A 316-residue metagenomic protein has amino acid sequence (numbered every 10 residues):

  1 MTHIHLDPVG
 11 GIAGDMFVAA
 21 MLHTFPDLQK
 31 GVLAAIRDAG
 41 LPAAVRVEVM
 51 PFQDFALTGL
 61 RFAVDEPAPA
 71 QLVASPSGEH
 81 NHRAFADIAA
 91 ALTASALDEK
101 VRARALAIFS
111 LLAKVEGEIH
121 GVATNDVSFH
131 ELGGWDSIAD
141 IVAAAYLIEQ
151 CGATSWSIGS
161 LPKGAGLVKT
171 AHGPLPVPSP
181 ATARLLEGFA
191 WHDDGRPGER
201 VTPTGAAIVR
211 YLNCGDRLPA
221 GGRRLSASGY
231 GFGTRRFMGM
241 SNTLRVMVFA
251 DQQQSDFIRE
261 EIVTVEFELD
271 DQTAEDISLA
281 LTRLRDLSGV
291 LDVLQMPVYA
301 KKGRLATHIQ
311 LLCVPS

Functional and structural regions predicted by a protein language model:
M1-I4: Extreme N-terminal starter segment of soluble prokaryotic enzymes
L6-A20, F129-G152: Conserved phosphate/anionic-ligand binding catalytic regions in large, soluble enzymes, centered on
G10, H23, D38-G40, G133-W135 (+2 more regions): Acidic, glycine-rich active-site loops and adjacent beta-strand->loop/helix elements that engage anionic groups
G11, F62, D136, V209 (+1 more regions): Divalent metal-coordination and catalytic microenvironments
H23-I119, S179, E187-A206, G215 (+1 more regions): Glycine-rich nucleotide/cofactor/substrate-binding loop typically near the N-terminus or early in the first domain
L28, A153-S255, E268: Mobile "lid/hinge" segments at catalytic clefts and subdomain interfaces of large enzymes
A43-M50, E99-A105, E118-S128, S155-I158 (+7 more regions): Flexible, glycine/charged-enriched surface loops at secondary-structure junctions
T243-S316: A glycine- and small/hydrophobic-rich beta-loop-beta segment that serves as a flexible "lid/hinge" or phosphate-binding
